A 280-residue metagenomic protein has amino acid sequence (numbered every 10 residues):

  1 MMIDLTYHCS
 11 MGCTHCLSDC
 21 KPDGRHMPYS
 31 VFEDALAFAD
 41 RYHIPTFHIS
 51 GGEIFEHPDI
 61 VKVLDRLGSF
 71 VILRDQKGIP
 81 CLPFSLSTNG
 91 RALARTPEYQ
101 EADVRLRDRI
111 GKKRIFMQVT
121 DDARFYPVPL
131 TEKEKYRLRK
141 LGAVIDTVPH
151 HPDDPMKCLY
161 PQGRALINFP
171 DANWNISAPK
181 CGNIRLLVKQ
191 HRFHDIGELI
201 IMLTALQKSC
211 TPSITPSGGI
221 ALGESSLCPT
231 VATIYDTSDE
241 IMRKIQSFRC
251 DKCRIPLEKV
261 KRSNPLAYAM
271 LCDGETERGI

Functional and structural regions predicted by a protein language model:
M1-L86, L93-E98: Conserved alpha-helical substructure of the radical SAM core
C9, C13-C16, G218, G223 (+1 more regions): Short cysteine clusters
F38-R41, F70-V71, E101-K113, K135-R139: Acidic (Asp/Glu)-rich catalytic clusters
I49, L86-T88, V119, I214: Conserved beta-strand positions
E53, G90-A92, A123-F125, L227: Active-site-proximal loop/turn and secondary-structure-junction residues that shape catalytic pockets, frequently
R109-Y126, V148-H150: Non-cysteine beta-strand/loop elements that form the S-adenosyl-L-methionine
K140-T230, M270-I280: A C-terminal junction/extension of Radical SAM enzymes
E224-I280: Flexible mid-to-C-terminal extensions adjoining Fe-S/redox cofactors in radical SAM and related proteins
